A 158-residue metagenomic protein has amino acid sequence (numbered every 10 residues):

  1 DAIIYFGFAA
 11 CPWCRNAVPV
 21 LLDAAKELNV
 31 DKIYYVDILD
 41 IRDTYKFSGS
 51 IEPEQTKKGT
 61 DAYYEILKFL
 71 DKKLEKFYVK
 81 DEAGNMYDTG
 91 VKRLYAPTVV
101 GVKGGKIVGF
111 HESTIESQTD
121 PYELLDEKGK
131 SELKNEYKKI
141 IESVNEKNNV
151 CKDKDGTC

Functional and structural regions predicted by a protein language model:
D1-C11, L21: Short active-site neighborhood of thiol/selenol oxidoreductases, capturing the structured segment around
D1-I3, L28-Y34, A96, G104: Loop/turn elements at helix/coil->beta-strand transitions in domains of secreted/extracellular proteins
F6, V30-D81: Thiol-based oxidoreductase modules, predominantly thioredoxin-like and allied folds used for disulfide exchange
C11-C14, V99: The canonical Cys-X-X-Cys-His
W13-R15, D43-F47, F110: Extracytoplasmic/secreted cell-surface and envelope-processing proteins
C14-N29: Typically the conserved alpha-helix immediately C-terminal to a functionally engaged Cys/Sec in thioredoxin-like
E82-M86: N-terminal post-signal-peptidase region of extra-cytosolic proteins
Y87-C158: Non-catalytic, surface beta->alpha helical segment in thiol-disulfide oxidoreductase systems
